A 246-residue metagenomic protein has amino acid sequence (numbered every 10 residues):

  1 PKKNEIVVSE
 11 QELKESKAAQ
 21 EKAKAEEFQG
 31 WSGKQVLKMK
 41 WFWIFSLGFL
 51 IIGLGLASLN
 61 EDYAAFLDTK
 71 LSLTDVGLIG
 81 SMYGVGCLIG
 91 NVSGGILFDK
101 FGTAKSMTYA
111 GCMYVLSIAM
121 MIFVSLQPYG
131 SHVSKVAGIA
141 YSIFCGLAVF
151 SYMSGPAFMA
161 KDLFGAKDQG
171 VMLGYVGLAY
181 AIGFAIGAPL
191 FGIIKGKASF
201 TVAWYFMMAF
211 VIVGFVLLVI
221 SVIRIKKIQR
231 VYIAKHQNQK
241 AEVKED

Functional and structural regions predicted by a protein language model:
K34-G94, A157: Extracytoplasmic gate region of multi-pass secondary transporters
F45, Y83-C87, S93-G94, F98-M159: C-terminal transmembrane helical hairpin of 12-TM major facilitator-type secondary transporters
L50, S81, V85, C112 (+1 more regions): Transmembrane alpha-helical cores of Major Facilitator Superfamily
L67-D68, L97-F98, L190-S199: Interfacial helix-cap and linker-helix signal at transmembrane-aqueous boundaries of multi-pass secondary transporters
S72-G80, S134, G138, Q169 (+1 more regions): Juxtamembrane helix-start elements in MFS-like secondary transporters
L163-K197: A late C-terminal transmembrane helix in Major Facilitator Superfamily
I193-V211: A membrane-interface helix-boundary motif in multi-pass transporters
M208-N238: Multi-pass alpha-helical transporter architecture, strongest for 12-TM Major Facilitator/SLC carriers used
